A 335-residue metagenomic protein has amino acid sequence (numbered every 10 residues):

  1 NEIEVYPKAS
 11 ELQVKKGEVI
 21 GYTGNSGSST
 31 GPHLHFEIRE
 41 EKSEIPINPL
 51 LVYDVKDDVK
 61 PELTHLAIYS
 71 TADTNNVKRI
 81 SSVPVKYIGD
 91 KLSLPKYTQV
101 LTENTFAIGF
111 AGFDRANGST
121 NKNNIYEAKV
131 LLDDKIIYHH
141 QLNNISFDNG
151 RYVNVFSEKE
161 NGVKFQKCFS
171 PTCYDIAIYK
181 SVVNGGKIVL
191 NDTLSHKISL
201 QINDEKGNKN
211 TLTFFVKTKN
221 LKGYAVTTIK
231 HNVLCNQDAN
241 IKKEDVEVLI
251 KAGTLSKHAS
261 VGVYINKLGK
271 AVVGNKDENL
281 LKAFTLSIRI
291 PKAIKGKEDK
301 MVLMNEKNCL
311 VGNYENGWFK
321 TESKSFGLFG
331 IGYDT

Functional and structural regions predicted by a protein language model:
N1-S10, T74-N76, K86-Y97, N124 (+1 more regions): Exoplasmic/lumenal beta-rich domain surfaces
E2, S10-S81: Conserved, short, structured surface segments that act as functional micro-motifs
P84-K86, S195-K197, E205-T227: Short beta-strand elements
K86-L131, K197, E278-L286: Contiguous beta-strand segments within globular domains
G112, I202-D204: Conserved structural position at the C-terminal beta-strand of extracellular beta-sandwich adhesion modules
V189-S195, E322-F326: Surface-exposed, short loops/turns at beta-strand junctions within beta-sandwich domains
G223-C235, S260-V302: Proteolytic processing hotspots in large secreted/extracellular or virion-associated proteins and select intracellular
I250, K276-F329: Proteolytic-maturation and junctional protease-sensitive modules
